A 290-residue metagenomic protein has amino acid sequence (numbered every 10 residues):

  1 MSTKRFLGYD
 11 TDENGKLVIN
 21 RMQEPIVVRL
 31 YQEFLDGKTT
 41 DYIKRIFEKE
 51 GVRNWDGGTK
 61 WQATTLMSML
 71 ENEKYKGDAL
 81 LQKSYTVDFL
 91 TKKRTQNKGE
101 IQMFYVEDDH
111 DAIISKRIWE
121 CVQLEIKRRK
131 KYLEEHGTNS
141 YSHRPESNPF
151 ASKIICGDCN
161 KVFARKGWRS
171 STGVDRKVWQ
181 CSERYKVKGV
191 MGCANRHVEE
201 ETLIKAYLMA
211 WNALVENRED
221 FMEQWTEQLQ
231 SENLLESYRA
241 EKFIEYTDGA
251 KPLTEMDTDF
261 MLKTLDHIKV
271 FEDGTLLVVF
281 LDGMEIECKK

Functional and structural regions predicted by a protein language model:
M1-Y238, F243, M256, H267-K290: Conserved catalytic breakage-reunion loop centered on the nucleophilic residue
